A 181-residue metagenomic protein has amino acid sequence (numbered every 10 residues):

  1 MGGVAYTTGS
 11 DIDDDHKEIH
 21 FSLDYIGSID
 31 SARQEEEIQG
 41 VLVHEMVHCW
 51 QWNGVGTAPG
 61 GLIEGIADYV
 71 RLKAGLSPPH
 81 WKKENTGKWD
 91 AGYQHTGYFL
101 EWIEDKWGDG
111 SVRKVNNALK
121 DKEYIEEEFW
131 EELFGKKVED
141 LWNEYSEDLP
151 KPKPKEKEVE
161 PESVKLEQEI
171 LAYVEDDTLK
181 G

Functional and structural regions predicted by a protein language model:
M1-I19: Auxiliary, metal-adjacent structural segments of Zn-dependent hydrolase domains
S10-D13, D30-A32, V41-L42: Short, charge-rich binding segments
H20, C49, D68-V70, E101: Structural recognition of the beta-strand scaffold that forms the well-ordered cores of secreted hydrolase catalytic
Y25-R33, E37, W52-T57, N85-W89 (+1 more regions): Second-shell loop/turn segments in exported
G40-N53, E64-D68: Active-site recognition of the HExxH zinc-binding catalytic motif
G54-Y98: Post-HExxH zinc-binding segment in Zn-dependent metallohydrolases
D90-G97, I103-G181: Pan-zinc metallopeptidase signature
